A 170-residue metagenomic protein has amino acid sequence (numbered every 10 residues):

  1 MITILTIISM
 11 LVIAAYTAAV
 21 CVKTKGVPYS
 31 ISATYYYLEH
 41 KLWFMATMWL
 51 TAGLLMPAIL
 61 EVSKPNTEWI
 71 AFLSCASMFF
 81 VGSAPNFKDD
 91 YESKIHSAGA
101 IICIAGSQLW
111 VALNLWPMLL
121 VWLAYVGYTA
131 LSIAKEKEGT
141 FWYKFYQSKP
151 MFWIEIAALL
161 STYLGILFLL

Functional and structural regions predicted by a protein language model:
M1-I4, A58-E68, L109-L119, L169-L170: Helix-coil boundary and interhelical linker segments in multi-pass alpha-helical membrane proteins
M1-L60: N-terminal topogenic module of multi-pass integral membrane proteins
A15-G26, S83, V126-K137: Membrane-water interface of transmembrane alpha-helices
T24-Y35, L73-A76, G139-Y143: Interhelical loop segments of eukaryotic multi-pass membrane proteins
W43, A98-A112, W153-I166: Small-residue-rich segments of transmembrane alpha-helices in multi-pass membrane proteins, especially helix faces
E68-A124: Membrane-proximal helix-loop-helix units in multi-pass membrane proteins
L115-L170: Terminal transmembrane helical module of multi-pass membrane proteins
